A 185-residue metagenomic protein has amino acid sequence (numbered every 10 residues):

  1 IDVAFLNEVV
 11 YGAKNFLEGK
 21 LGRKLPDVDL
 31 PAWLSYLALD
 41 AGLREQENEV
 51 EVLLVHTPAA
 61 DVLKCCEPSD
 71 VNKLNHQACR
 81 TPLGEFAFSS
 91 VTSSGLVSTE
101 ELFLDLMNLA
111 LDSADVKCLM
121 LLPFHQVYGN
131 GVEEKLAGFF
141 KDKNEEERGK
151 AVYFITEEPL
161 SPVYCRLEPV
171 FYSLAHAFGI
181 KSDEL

Functional and structural regions predicted by a protein language model:
V3-E8, N15, G19-M120, Y128 (+1 more regions): A charged nuclease-like catalytic/ligand-binding cleft shared by nucleic-acid processing domains
Y11-G12, C66-S69, E133-F140: Surface-exposed flexible segments
T57, S98, M107-L160: Internal, well-ordered interaction modules that form the hydrophobic cores of assembly/scaffold domains in eukaryotic
S89-S93, K135-L185: Eukaryote-biased recognition of electropositive, low-complexity segments and basic polyanion/acidic-motif-binding
